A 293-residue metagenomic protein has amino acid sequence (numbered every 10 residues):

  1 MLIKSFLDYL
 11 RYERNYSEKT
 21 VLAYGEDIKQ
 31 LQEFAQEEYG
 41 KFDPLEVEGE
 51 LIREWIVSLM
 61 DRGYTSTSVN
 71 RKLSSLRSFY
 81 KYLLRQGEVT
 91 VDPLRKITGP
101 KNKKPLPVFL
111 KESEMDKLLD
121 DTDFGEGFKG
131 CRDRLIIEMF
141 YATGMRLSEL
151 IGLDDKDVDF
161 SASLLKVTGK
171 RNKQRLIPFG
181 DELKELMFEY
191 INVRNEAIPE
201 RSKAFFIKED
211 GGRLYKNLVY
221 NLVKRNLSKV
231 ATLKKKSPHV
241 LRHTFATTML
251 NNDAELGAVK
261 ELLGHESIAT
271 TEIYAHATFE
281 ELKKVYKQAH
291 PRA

Functional and structural regions predicted by a protein language model:
M1-A293: Conserved catalytic core of the tyrosine transesterase superfamily
